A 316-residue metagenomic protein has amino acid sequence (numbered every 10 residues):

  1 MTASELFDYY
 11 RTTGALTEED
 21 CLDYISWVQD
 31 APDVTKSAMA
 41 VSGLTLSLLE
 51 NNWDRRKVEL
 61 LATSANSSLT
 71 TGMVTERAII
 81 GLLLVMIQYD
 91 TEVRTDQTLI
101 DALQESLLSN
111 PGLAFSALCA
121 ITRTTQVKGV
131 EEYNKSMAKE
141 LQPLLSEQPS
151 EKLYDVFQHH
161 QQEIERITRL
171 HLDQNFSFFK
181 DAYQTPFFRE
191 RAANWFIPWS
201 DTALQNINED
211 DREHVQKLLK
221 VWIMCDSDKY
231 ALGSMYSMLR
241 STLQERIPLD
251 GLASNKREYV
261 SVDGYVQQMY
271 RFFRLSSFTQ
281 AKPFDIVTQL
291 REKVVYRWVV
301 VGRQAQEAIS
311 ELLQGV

Functional and structural regions predicted by a protein language model:
M1-T75, G81-T95, E105, T125-G129: Alpha-helical solenoid scaffolds in large eukaryotic transport, assembly, and signaling factors
T2-A3, V85-T91, T95-E163: Long alpha-helical HEAT/HEAT-like repeat alpha-solenoid scaffolds in very large eukaryotic proteins, especially those
E5-Y9, A102, E140, V156 (+3 more regions): Charge-rich, solvent-exposed alpha-helical interaction surfaces
Y9-L16, W27, A31, S67 (+10 more regions): Surface-exposed polar/charged interaction patches
L49, A65, T70, H160 (+4 more regions): Conserved aromatic-histidine-acidic binding/catalytic patches
E132, E163, I167-E190, N194-W195 (+1 more regions): C-terminal regulatory domains involved in ligand/effector binding and gene-expression control
Y183, F187, P198, L204-D210: The transition from N-terminal targeting/processing segments to the mature protein
I207-V316: Alpha-solenoid helical-repeat scaffolds
